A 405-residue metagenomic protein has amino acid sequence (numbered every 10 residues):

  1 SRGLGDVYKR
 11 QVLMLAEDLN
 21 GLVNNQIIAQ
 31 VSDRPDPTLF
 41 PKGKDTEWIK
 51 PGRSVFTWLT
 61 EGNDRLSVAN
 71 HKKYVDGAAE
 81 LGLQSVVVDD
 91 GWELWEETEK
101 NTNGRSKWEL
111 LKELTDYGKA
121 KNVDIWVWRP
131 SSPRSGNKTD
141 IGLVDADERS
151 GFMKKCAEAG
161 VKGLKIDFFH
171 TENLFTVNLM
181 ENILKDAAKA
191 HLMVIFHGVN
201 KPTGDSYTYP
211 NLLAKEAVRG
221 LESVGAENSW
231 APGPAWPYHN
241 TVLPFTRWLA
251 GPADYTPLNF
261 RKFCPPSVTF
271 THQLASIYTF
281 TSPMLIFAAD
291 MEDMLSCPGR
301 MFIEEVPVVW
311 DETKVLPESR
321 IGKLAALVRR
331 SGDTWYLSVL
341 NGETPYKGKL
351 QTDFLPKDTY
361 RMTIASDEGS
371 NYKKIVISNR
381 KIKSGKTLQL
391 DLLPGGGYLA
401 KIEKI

Functional and structural regions predicted by a protein language model:
G3-Y8: Short, small-residue-biased leader/transition segments that mark boundaries at the very start of proteins
N70-G91, K155-A159: Catalytic domains of carbohydrate-active enzymes, especially glycoside hydrolases
A78, D167, V194, T279 (+2 more regions): Conserved, mostly hydrophobic/aromatic
V88-T269: Aromatic- and carboxylate-enriched substrate-binding clefts and catalytic-loop regions of carbohydrate-active enzymes
D167, I364-G385: Solvent-exposed beta-strand/loop surfaces of large extracellular or lumenal domains
T271, A275-K314: Catalytic cores of secreted or luminal carbohydrate-active enzymes
R320-K357, Y398-K401: Carbohydrate-binding surface patches
N379-I405: C-terminal beta-strand-rich structural cap/linker in extracellular carbohydrate-active enzymes
